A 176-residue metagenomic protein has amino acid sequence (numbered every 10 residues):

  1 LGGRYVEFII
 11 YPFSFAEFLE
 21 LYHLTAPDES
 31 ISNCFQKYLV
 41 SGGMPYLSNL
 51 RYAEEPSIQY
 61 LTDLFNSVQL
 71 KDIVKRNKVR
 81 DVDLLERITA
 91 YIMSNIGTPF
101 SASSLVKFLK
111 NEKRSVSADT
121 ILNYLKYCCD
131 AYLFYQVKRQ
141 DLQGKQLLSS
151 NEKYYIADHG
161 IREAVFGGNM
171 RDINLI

Functional and structural regions predicted by a protein language model:
L1, F18, G42, C128 (+1 more regions): Conserved RecA-like P-loop NTPase ATPase core
L1, L21, L50, G167-G168: Residue-level signal for well-ordered alpha-helical positions
L1-G3, T25-A26, I173: Short, hinge-like loop/turn segments at secondary-structure boundaries
G2-A16: A short helix-turn-beta junction within AAA+ P-loop NTPase domains corresponding to the substrate/partner-engaging
A16-L19, E163-A164: Switch/connector loops and helix/strand junctions flanking conserved nucleotide-binding motifs in nucleotide-processing
L21-I31: Helix-loop-helix "sensor" segment of P-loop NTPases
E29-N66: Amphipathic alpha-helical "lid/sensor" segments that cap RecA-like P-loop NTPase cores
Y52-I176: Accessory nucleic acid-recognition modules appended to NTPase machines
